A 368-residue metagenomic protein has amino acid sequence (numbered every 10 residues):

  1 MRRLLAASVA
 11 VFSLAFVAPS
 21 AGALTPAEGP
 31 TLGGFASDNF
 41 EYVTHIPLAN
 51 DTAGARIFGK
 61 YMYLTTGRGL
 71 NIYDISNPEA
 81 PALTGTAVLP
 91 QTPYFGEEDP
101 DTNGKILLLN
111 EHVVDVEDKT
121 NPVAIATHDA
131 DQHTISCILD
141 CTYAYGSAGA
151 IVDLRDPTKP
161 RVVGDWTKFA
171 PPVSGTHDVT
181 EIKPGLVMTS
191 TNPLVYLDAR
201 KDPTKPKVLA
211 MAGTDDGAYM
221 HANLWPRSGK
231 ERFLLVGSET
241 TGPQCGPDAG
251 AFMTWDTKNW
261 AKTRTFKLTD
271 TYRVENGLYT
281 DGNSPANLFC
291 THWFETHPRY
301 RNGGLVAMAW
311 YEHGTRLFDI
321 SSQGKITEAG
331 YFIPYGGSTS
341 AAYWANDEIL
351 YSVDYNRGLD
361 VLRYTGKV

Functional and structural regions predicted by a protein language model:
M1-V9: N-terminal export and membrane-targeting signals
S8, V17, G22-V368: Feature marking well-ordered beta-strand scaffolds used for ligand recognition
